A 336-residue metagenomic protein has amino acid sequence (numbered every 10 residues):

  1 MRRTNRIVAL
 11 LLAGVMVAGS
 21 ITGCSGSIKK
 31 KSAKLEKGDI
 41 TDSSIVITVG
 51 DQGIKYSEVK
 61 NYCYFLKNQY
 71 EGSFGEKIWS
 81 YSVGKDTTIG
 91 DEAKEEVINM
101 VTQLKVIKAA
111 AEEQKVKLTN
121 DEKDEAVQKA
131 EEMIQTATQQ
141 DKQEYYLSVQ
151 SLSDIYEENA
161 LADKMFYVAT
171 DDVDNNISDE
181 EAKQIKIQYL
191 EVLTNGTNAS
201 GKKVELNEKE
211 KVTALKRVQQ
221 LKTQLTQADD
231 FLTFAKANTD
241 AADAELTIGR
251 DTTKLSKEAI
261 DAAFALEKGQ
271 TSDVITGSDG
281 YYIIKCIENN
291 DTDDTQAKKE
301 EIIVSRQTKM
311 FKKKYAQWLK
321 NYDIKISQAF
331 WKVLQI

Functional and structural regions predicted by a protein language model:
M1-E95, Q317-I336: Short, low-structural-confidence N-terminal segments
S25-T41, Q140-T213, Q220, K236 (+1 more regions): PPIase-associated folding chaperone regions across multiple families
S44-G50, G84-I98, I107-K117, Y146-L152 (+4 more regions): Second-shell loop/turn segments in exported
E58, E122, D279: Ca2+-coordinating acidic residues in Ca2+-binding motifs
L66-K67, V97-M100, V127-A130, G280: Extended, charged alpha-helical "arm"/coiled-coil substrate-binding scaffolds, typified by the C-terminal helical
S80-I89, K108, K117-T138, T239: Acidic helix-start/capping segments at beta-turn-to-alpha-helix junctions
Q103-A109, Q188: Periplasmic solute-binding protein
D230-A241: Short, well-ordered alpha-helical segments enriched in acidic and aromatic residues
